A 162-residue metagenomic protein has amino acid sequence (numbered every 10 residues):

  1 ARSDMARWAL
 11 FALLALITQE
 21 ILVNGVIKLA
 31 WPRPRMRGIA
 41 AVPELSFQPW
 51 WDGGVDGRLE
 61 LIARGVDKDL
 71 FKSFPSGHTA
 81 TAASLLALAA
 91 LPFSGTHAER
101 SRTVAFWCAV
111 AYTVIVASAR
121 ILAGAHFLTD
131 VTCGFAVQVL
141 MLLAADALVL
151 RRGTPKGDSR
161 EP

Functional and structural regions predicted by a protein language model:
A1, G38-A41, A98: Intrinsic-disorder/low-complexity, polar/charged segments
A1-A30, R102, F106: Interfacial segments of alpha-helical transmembrane regions
Q19-D52: Aromatic-rich transmembrane-lumenal/periplasmic boundary elements in polytopic membrane proteins
W51-P162: Membrane-embedded catalytic cores of phosphoryl/pyrophosphoryl-handling enzymes
